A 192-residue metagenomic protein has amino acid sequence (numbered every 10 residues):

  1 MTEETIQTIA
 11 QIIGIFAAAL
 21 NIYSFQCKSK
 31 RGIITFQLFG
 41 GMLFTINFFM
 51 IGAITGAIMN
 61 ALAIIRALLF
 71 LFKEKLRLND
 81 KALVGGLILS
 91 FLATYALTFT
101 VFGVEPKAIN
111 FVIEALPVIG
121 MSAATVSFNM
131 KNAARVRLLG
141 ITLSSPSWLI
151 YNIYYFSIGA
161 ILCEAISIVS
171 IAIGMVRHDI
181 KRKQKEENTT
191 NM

Functional and structural regions predicted by a protein language model:
M1-M192: Alpha-helical membrane-protein topology signature
